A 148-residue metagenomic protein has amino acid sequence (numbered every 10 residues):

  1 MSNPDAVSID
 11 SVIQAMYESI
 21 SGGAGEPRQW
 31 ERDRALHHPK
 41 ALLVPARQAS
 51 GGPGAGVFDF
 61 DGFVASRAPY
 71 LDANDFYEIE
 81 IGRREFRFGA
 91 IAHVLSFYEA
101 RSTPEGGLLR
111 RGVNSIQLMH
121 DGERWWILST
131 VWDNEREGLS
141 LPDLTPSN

Functional and structural regions predicted by a protein language model:
M1-L36, P146-N148: Short, low-complexity N-terminal intrinsically disordered segments enriched in polar/charged residues
M16, D33, A41, V94 (+1 more regions): Hydrophobic pocket/interface hotspot
I20, H37, Y98-A100, V131-D133: Short beta-strand segments enriched in hydrophobic/aromatic residues within well-folded beta-rich domains
L42-L43, R47-E105: Surface-exposed, charged secondary-structure patches
G54-V57, E105-L108, R136-L144: A short, polar/proline- and glycine-enriched secondary-structure boundary/capping micro-motif
E78-I81, L109-S115: Short, surface-exposed coil-to-beta transition loops
R111-L139: Short beta-strand edge/turn micro-motifs at domain boundaries
